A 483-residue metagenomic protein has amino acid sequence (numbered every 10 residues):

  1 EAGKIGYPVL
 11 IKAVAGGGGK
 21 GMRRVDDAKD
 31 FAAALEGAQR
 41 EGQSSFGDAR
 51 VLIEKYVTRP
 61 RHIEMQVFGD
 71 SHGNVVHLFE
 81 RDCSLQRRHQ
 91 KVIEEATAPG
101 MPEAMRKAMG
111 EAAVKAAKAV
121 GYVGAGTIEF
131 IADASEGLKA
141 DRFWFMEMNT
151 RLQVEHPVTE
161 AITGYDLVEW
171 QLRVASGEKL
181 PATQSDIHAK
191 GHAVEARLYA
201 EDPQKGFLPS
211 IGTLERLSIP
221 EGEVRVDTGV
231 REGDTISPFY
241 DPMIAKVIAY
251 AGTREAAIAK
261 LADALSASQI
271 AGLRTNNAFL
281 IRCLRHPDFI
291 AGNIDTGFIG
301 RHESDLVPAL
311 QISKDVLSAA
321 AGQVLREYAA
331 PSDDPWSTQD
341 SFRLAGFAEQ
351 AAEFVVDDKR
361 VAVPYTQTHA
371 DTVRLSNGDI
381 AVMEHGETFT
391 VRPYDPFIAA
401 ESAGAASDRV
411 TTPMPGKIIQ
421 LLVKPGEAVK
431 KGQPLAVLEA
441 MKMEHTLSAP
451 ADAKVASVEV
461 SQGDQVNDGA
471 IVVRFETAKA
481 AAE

Functional and structural regions predicted by a protein language model:
G3-A15, K20-A259: Internal nucleotide-binding/catalytic subdomain
I5-P8, G346-A351, R374-I380: A short, compositionally biased
D30, D82-S84, P364-A370, S376-D379 (+1 more regions): A short, sequence-level motif marking secondary-structure junctions
A113, P157-H369, D464-E483: Catalytic cores of soluble metabolic enzymes centered on carboxylation/carboxyl-transfer
V355-K359, T366, M383-E387, P415 (+1 more regions): Short strand-coil-strand connectors
G378-T412: Catalytic P-loop NTP-binding/switch module of NTPases
A400-E483: Structured functional modules or segments
